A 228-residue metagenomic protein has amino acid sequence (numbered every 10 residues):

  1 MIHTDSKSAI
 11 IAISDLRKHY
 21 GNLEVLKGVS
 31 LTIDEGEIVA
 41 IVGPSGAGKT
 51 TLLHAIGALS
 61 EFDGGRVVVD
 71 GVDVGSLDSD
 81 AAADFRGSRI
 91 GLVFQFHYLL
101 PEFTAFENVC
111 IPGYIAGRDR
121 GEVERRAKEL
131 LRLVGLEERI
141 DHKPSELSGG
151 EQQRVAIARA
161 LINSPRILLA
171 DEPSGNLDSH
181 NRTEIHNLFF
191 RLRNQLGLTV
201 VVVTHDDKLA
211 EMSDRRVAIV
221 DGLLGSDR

Functional and structural regions predicted by a protein language model:
M1-R17, G225-R228: ABC-family P-loop ATPase nucleotide-binding domain
A9-M212, R216-V220: ABC family nucleotide-binding domain
